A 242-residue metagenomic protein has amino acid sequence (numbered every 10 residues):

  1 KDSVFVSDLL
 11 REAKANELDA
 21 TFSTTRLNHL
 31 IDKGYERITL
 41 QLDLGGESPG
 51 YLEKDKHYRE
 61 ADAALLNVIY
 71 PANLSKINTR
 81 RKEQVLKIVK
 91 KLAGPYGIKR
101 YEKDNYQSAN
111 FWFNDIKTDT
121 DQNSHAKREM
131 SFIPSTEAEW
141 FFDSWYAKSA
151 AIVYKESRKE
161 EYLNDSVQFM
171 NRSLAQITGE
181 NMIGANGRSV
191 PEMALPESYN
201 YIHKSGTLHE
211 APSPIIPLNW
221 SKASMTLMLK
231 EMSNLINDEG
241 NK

Functional and structural regions predicted by a protein language model:
V4, D8-F141, K155: Extended ligand-binding clefts on enzyme/binding-domain cores
T24, R81-K82, K159-S166, D238: Solenoid-repeat scaffolds in large eukaryotic assemblies
N28, L65, D143, I215-L218 (+1 more regions): Residue-level detector of extended alpha-helical repeat arrays and alpha-solenoid scaffolds
Q84-L92, K103-S108, E161-Y199: Active/binding-pocket-proximal capping segment
A126-R172: Extended, compositionally biased non-globular segments
S131-E139, R172-K242: CBM-like carbohydrate-recognition segments
